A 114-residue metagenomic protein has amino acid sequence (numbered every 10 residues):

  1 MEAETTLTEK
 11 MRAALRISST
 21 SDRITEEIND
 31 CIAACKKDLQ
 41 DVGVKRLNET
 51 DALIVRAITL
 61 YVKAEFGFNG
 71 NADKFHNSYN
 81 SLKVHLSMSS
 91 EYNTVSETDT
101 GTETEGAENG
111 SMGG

Functional and structural regions predicted by a protein language model:
M1-I54, N77, M88-G114: Conserved short "hinge" loops at termini or chain/domain junctions
K45-A52, A57-N71: Mid-chain, well-packed structural core segment of small domains
A64-M88: C-terminal structural segments of small proteins and small subunits
